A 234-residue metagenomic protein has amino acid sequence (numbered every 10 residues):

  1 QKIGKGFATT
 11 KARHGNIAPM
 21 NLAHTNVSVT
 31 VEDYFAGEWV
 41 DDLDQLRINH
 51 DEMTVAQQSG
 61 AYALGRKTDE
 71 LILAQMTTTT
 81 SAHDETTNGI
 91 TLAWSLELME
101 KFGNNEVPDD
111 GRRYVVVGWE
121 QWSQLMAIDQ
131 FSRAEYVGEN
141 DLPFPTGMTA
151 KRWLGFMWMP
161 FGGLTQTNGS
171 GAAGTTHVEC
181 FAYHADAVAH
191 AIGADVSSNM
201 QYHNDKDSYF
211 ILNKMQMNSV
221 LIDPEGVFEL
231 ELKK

Functional and structural regions predicted by a protein language model:
Q1-I17: N-terminal, Lys/Arg-enriched amphipathic/low-complexity engagement segments that precede the first folded domain
Q1-K5, L22-G37, R47, I90 (+1 more regions): Sequence/fold signature of self-assembling virion shell proteins
F7-A12, L22, D51, V55: Generic alpha-helix structural propensity
D41-V107, E229-K234: Alpha-helical scaffold segments that mediate packing/assembly in large oligomeric complexes
T78-M148: Extended, solvent-exposed, turn-rich assembly/linker loops in the middle of proteins
